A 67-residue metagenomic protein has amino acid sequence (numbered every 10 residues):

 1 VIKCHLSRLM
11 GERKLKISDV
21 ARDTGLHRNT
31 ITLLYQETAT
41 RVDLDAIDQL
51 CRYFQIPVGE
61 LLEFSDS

Functional and structural regions predicted by a protein language model:
V1-S18: A short, Lys/Arg-rich alpha-helix, primarily the initiator
R8, L33, R52, L62-S67: Short, charged recognition helix plus adjacent turn of helix-turn-helix-like nucleic-acid-binding domains
M10, A21, C51: The alpha-helix within a helix-turn-helix
G11, G25, Q36, D66: Residue-level detection of the helix-turn-helix DNA-binding "recognition helix"
S18, N29, G59: Key DNA-contact positions within bacterial/archaeal DNA-binding proteins
L26-R41: Recognition helix of helix-turn-helix/homeodomain-like DNA-binding domains that insert into the DNA major groove
D45-E60: DNA major-groove recognition helix of helix-turn-helix/homeodomain DNA-binding modules
